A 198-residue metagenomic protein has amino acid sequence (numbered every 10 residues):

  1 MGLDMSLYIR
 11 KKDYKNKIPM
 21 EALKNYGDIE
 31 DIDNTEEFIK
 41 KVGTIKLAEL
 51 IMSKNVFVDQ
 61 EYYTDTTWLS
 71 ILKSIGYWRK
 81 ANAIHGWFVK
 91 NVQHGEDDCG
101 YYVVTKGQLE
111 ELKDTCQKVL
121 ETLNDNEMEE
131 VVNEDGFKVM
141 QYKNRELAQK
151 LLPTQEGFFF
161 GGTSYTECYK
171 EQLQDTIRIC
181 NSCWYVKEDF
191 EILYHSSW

Functional and structural regions predicted by a protein language model:
M1-W198: Acidic (Asp/Glu-rich) sequence patches and key acidic residues that form negatively charged surfaces used
